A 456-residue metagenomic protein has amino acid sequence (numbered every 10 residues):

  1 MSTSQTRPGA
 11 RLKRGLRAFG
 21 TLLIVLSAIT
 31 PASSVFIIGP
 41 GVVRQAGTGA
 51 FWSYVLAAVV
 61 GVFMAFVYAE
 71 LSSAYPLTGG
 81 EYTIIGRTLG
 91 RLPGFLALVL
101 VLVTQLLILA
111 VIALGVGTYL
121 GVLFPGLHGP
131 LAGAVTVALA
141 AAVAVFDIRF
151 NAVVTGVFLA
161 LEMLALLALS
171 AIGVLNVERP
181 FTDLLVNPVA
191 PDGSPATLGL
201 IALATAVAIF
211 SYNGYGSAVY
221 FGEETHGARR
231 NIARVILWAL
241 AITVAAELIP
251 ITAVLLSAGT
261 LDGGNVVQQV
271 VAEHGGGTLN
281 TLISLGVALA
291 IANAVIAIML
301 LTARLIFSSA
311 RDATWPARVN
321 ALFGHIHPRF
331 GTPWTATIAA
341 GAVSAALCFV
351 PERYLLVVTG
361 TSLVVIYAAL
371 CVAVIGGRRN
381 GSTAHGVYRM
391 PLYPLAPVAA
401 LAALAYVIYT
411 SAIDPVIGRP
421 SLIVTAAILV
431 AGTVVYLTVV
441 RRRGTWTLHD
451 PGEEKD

Functional and structural regions predicted by a protein language model:
M1-G39, V43-G49, V62, F66 (+7 more regions): Membrane-interface "cap" regions at the ends of multi-pass membrane proteins
R7-L12, A50-F51, L127-H128, G156-S284: Helix-loop-helix junctions that connect adjacent transmembrane segments in multi-pass membrane transporters
R11-T118, I209-F210, G216-V219, E223 (+2 more regions): Transmembrane helix-boundary motif of multi-pass solute transporters/channels
Y82-G86, A113-A132, G222-R229, R234-I242 (+3 more regions): Helix-loop-helix connectors at the membrane interface of multi-pass transporters/channels
T83-I84, G90, V122, V189 (+3 more regions): TM-loop-TM module centered on a large, flexible mid-protein loop between adjacent transmembrane helices in multi-pass
G129-L185, N213, I236-L240, L356-L370 (+2 more regions): Membrane-interface loop-to-helix entry segments
V154, L322-T332, Y367-I417: C-terminal membrane-solvent junction of multi-pass transporters and transport-like membrane proteins
V358, S362-L363, M390-D456: A generic transmembrane alpha-helix motif of multi-pass inner-membrane proteins
